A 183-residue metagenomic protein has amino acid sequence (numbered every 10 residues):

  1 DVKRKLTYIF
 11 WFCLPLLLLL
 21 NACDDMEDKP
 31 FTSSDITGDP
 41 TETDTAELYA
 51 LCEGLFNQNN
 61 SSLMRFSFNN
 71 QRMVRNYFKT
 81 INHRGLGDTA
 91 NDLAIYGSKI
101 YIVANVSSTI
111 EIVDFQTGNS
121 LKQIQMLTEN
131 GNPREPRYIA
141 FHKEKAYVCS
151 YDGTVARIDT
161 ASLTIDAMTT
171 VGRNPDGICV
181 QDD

Functional and structural regions predicted by a protein language model:
D1-R4, P15-L48: Bacterial Sec-dependent N-terminal signal peptides
E27-K29, R72-G85, N119-N130, T164-T169: A short beta-strand motif characteristic of beta-propeller blades
T32-F68, M73-G97: Beta-strand-rich domains and repeat architectures in extracellular enzymes and scaffolds, especially beta-propellers
A46-Q58, I102-V106, Y147-D152: Conserved beta-strand positions in repeat-built beta-propeller and related beta-rich domains
N59, Y96-G97, V106, H142-K143 (+2 more regions): Short loop/turn segments that connect beta-strands within the blades of beta-propeller domains, predominantly WD40
L63, T109-E111, V155-A156: Structural signal for beta-propeller blades
F68-N70, D114-G118, D159-L163: Short loop/turn segments that connect beta-strands within beta-propeller blades
R84-Y96, E129-H142, G172-D183: Beta-rich, blade/repeat-based domains predominating in secreted/periplasmic proteins but also intracellular
